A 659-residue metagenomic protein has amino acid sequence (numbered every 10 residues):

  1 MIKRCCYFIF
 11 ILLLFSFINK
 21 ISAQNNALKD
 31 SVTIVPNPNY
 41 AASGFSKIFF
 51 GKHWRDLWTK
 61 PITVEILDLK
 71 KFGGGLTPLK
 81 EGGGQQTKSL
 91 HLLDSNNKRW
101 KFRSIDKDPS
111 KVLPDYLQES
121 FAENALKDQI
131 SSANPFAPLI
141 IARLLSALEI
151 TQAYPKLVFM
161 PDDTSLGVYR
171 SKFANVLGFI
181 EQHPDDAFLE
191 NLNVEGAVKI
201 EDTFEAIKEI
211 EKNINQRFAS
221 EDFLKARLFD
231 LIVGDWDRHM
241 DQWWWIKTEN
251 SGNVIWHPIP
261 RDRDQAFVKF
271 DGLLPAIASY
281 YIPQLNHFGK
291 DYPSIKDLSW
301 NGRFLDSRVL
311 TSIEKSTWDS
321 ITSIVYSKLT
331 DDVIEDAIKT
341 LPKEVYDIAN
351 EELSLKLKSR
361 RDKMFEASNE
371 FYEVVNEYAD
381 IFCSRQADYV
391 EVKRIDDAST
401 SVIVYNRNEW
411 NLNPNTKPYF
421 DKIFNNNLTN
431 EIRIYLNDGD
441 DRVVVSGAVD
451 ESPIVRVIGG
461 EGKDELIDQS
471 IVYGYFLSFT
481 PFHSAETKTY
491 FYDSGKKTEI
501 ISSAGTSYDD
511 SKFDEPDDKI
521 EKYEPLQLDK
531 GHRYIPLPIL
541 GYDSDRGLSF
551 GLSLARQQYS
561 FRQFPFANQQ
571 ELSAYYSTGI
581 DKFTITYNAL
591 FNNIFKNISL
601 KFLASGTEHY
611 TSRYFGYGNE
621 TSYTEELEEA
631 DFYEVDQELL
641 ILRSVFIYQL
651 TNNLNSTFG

Functional and structural regions predicted by a protein language model:
M1-N25: Bacterial Sec-dependent N-terminal signal peptides
E65-T203, G234-D235, V254-G302, I423-N425: Conserved ATP-binding subdomain of kinase catalytic cores across diverse folds
P78-L79, S132, V444, P525 (+3 more regions): Outer-membrane beta-barrel domain signature
A133-P138, A142-R143, A147-I150, Y154 (+5 more regions): Conserved kinase catalytic-core segment
V158-D235, T248-H257, K269-F270, Y281-I282 (+7 more regions): ATP-dependent phospho-/nucleotidyl transfer catalytic cores
D271, I467-I471, Y475-F595, L600-K601 (+1 more regions): Outer-membrane beta-barrel initiation region
K358-P525: Acidic, glycine-rich low-complexity segments
G531-A555, Q569-E571, S599-G659: Transmembrane beta-strand segments of outer-membrane beta-barrel domains in Gram-negative and organellar OMPs
